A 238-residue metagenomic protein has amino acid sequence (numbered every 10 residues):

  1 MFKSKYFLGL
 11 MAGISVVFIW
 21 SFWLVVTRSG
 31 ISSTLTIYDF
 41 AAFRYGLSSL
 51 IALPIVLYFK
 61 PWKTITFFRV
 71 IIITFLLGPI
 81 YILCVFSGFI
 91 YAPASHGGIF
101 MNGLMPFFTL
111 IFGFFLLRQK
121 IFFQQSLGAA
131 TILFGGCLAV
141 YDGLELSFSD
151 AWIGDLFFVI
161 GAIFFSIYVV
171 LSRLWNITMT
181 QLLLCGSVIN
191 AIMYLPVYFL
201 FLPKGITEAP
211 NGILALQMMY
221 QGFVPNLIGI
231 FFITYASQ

Functional and structural regions predicted by a protein language model:
M1-D39, F43, E145-L174, I192-P196: Glycine-/small-residue-enriched transmembrane alpha-helix faces in small-molecule transporters and effluxers
L10-I14, T66-F75, I121-L133, G154-D155 (+1 more regions): Cytoplasmic-side transmembrane-helix entry/capping segments in multi-pass membrane proteins
I19, W23-L24, L53-N102, L138 (+1 more regions): Specific transmembrane alpha-helical segments of multi-pass solute transporters/efflux pumps, especially DMT/EamA
V25-I37, F89-I90, A94, V140-A151 (+1 more regions): Membrane-interface helix termini and inter-helical loops of multi-pass transporters
G30, F40, R44, G88 (+5 more regions): Hydrophobic/aromatic residues within transmembrane alpha-helices of multi-pass small-molecule transporters
L35-L47, S87-M105, D150-I163, I213-F223: Structural signature of hydrophobic alpha-helical transmembrane segments
I51-K60, M105-A130: C-terminal transmembrane-helix exit sites in multi-pass transporters
A52, I121-G143, G161-A162, Y194: Hydrophobic transmembrane alpha-helices of multi-pass small-molecule transport proteins
